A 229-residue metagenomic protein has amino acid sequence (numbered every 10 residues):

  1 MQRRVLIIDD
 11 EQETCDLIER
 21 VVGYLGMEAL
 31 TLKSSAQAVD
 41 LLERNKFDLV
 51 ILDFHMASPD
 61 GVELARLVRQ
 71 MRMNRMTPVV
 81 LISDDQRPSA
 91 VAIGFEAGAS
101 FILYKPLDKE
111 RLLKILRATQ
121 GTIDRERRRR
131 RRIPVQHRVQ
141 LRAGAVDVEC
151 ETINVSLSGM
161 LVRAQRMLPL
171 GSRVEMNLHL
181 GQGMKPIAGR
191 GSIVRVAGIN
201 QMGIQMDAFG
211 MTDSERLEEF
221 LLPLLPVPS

Functional and structural regions predicted by a protein language model:
M1-S229: Structured alpha-helical
